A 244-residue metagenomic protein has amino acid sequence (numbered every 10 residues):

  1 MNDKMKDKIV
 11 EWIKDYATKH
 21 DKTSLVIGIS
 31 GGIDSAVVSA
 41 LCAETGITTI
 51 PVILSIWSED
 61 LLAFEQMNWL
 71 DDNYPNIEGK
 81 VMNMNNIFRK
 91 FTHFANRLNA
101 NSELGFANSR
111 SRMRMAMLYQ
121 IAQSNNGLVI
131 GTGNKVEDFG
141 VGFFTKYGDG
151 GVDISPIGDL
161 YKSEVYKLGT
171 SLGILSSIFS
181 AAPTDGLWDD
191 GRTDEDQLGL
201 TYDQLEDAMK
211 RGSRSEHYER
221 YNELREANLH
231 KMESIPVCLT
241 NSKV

Functional and structural regions predicted by a protein language model:
M1-F143: ATP-dependent adenylation/nucleotidyltransferase module used to activate substrates
M1-I29, I33, V37-L41, T45-I50 (+2 more regions): Peripheral terminal appendages
S39, F64, Y119, S163-Y166 (+2 more regions): Predominant activation on well-ordered alpha-helical scaffold segments within soluble catalytic domains
S55, P156, L175, P183 (+2 more regions): Proline-rich low-complexity regions
L70, F94-L98, L172, G212 (+1 more regions): Alpha-helix boundary/capping residues
Y74-P75, L98-N99, S176-S180, L200-L205: A general structural signal for short secondary-structure boundary/capping elements
P75-M82, L104-M113, P156-E164, Y202-R214: Short, basic, helix/turn surface patches
F106, R110, L128-T201: Catalytic subdomain that performs nucleotidyl-dependent activation
